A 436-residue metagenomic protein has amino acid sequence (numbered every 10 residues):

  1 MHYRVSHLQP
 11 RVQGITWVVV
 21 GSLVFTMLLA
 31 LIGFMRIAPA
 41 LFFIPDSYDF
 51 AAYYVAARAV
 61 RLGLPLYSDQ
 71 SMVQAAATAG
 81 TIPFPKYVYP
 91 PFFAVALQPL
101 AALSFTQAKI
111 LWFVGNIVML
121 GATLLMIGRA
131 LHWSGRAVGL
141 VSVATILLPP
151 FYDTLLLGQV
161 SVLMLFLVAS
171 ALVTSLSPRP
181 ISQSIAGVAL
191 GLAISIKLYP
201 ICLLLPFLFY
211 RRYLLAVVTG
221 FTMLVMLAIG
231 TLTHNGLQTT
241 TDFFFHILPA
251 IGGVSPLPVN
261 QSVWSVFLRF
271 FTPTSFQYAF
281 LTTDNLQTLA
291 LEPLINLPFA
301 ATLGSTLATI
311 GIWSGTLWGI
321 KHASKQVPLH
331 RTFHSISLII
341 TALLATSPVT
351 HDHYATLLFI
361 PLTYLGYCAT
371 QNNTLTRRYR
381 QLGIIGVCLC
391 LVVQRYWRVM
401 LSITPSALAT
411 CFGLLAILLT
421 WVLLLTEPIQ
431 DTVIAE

Functional and structural regions predicted by a protein language model:
H2-I185, Y210-D352, D431-I434: Primarily membrane-embedded glycan-assembly and transfer machineries that use lipid-linked glycans
A30-G33, Y364-E436: Aromatic-enriched
K86-Y87, A94-V95, T145-I146, I196 (+3 more regions): Hydrophobic alpha-helical transmembrane segments of integral membrane proteins, especially lipid-exposed positions
V114-M119, V162-L167, A193-Y199, G220 (+3 more regions): Membrane-embedded alpha-helical segments of multi-pass membrane proteins, especially the transmembrane helices
A122-M126, F166-S177, P206-R211, F359-L375 (+1 more regions): Transmembrane alpha-helices and membrane-interface helical segments of multi-pass integral membrane enzymes
F151-D153, S161, T346-L357, L391-L408: Membrane helix-loop boundary segments at the extracytoplasmic
L190-F207, T346-L357: Transmembrane helices and adjacent periplasmic/lumenal helix-loop junctions of polyprenol-phosphate-dependent
R331-S335, T350-F359, L375-L382: Short amphipathic alpha-helix initiation/capping segments at coil-to-helix junctions
